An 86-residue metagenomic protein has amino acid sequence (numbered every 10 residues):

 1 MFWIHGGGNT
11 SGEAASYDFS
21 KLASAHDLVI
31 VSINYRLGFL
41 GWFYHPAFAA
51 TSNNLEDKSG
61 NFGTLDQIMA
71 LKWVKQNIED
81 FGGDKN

Functional and structural regions predicted by a protein language model:
M1-N86: Serine-hydrolase-like catalytic core of hydrolytic proteins
